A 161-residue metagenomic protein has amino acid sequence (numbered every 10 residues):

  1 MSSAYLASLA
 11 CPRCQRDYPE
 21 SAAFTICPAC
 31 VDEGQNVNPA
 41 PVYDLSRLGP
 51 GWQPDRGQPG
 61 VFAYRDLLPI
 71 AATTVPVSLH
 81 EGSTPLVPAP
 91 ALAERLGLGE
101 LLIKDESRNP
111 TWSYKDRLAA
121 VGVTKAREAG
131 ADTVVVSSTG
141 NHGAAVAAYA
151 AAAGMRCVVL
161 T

Functional and structural regions predicted by a protein language model:
M1-T161: PLP-dependent amino-acid enzyme catalytic core
